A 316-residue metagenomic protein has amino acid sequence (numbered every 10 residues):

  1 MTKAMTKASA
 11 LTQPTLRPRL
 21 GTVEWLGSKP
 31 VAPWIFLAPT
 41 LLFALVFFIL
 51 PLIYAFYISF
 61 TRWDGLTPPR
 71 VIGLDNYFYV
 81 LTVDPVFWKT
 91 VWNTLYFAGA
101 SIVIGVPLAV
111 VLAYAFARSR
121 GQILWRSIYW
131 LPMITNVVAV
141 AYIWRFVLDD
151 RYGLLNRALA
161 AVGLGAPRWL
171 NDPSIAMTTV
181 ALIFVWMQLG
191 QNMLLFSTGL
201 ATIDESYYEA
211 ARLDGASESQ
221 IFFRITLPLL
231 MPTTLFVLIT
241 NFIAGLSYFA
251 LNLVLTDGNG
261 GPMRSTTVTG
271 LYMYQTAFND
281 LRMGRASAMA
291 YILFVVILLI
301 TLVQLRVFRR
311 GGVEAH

Functional and structural regions predicted by a protein language model:
M1-G27: Short, Lys/Arg-rich, polar N-terminal cytosolic tail immediately upstream of the first transmembrane signal-anchor
A32-H316: A structural signal for multi-pass alpha-helical bundles of membrane permease subunits that mediate small-molecule
